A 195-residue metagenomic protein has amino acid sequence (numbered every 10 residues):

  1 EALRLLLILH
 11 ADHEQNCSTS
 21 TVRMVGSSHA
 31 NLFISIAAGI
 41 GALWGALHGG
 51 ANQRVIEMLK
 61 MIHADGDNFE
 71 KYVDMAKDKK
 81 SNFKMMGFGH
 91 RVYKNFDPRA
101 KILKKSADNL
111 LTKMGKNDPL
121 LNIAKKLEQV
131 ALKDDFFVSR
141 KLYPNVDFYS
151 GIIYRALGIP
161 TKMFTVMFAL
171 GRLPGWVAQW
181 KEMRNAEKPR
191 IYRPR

Functional and structural regions predicted by a protein language model:
E1-R195: Non-transmembrane, aqueous-exposed alpha-helical and coiled segments at domain scale
